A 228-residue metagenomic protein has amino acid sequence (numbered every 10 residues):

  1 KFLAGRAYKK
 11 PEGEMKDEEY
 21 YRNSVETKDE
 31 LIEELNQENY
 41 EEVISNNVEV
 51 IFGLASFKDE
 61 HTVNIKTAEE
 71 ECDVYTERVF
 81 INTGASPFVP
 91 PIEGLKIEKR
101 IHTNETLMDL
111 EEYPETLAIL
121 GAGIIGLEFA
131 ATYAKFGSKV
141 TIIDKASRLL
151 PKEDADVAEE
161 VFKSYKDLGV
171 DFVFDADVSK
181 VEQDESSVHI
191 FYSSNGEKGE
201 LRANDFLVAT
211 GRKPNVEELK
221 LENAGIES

Functional and structural regions predicted by a protein language model:
K1-Y113, A146-L150, D156-V157, S164-L168 (+2 more regions): Glycine-rich flavin
V50-F52, I142, F172-F174: A structural preference for short, hydrophobic beta-strand core positions in alpha/beta folds
A55, V63, V74-G84, I119-L120 (+3 more regions): Short hydrophobic core segments
F80, L117-L120, Y133, V140 (+4 more regions): Hydrophobic packing within well-folded, soluble alpha/beta domains
K96-R100, F136, E159, N223-I226: Glycine-rich, phosphate-binding/catalytic loops in enzymes
E111-E153: Rossmann-like NAD(P)H-binding beta-loop-alpha module
E128, K135, E159-E160, D167: Alpha-helical macromolecular-interaction surfaces
S147-R148, E159, K166-S228: Internal nucleotide-binding/catalytic subdomain
